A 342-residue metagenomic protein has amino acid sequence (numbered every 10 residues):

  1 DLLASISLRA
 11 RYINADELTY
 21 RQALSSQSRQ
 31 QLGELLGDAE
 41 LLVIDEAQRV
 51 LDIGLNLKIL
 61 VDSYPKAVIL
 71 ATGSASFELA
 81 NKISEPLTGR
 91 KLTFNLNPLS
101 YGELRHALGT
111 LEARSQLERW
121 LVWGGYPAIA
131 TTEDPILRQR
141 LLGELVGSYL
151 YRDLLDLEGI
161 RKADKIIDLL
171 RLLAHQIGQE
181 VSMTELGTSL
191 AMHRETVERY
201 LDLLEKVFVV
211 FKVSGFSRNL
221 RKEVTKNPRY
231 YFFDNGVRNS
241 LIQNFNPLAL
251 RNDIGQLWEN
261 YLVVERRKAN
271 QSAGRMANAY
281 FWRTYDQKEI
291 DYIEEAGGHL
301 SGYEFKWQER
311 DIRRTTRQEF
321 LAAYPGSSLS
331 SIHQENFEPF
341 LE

Functional and structural regions predicted by a protein language model:
D1-A15, L41, D202-V209, S214-E342: A cross-kingdom feature that marks ATP-driven nucleic-acid transaction machinery
R11-L41: Short glycine-rich substrate-engagement loop in P-loop NTPases that contacts/grips substrate
E17-T19, S74-L79, L99-G102, I136 (+4 more regions): Conserved nucleotide-binding/hydrolysis micro-motifs of P-loop NTPases
T19-R21, R49-L51, E78-L79, I129: Catalytic P-loop NTPase motifs of RecA-like helicase/translocase cores
L36-I53: Conserved P-loop NTPase "ATPase switch" module shared by AAA+ and STAND
G54-F77, S84-P86: Conserved catalytic/switch belt of AAA+ P-loop NTPases
F77-T93, L108: Short regulatory helix/loop adjacent to the ATP-binding pocket of P-loop NTPases
N97-R267, Q271: Interdomain hinge/linker elements that couple catalytic modules in large macromolecular machines
